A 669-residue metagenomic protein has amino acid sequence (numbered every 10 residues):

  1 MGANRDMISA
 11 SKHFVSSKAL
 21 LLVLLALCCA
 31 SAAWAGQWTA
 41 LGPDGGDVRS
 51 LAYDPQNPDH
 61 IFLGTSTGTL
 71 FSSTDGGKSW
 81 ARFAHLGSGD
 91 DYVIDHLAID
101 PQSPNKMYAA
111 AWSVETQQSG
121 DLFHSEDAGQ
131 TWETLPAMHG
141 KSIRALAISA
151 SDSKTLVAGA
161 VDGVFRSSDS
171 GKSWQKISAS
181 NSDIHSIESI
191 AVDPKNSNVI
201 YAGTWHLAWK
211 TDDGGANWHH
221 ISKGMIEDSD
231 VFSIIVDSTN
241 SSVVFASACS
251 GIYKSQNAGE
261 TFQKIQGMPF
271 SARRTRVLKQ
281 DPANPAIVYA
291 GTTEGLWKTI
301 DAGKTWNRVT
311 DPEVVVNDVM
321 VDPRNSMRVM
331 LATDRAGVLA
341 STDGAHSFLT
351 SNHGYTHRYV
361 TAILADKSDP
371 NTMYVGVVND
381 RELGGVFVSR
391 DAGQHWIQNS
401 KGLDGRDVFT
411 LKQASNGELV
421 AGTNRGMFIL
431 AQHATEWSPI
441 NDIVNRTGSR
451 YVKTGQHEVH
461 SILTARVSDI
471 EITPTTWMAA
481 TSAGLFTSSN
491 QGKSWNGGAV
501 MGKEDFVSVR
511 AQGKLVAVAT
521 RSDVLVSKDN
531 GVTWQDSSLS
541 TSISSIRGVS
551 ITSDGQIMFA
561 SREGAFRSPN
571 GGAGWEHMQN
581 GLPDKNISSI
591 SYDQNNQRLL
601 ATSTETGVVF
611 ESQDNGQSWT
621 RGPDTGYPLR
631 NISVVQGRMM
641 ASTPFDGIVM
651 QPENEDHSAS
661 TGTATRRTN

Functional and structural regions predicted by a protein language model:
M1-S16: N-terminal secretory signal peptides that target proteins for export/translocation
V15, L20, L24-L27, A32-N669: Extracellular glycan-interacting surfaces
